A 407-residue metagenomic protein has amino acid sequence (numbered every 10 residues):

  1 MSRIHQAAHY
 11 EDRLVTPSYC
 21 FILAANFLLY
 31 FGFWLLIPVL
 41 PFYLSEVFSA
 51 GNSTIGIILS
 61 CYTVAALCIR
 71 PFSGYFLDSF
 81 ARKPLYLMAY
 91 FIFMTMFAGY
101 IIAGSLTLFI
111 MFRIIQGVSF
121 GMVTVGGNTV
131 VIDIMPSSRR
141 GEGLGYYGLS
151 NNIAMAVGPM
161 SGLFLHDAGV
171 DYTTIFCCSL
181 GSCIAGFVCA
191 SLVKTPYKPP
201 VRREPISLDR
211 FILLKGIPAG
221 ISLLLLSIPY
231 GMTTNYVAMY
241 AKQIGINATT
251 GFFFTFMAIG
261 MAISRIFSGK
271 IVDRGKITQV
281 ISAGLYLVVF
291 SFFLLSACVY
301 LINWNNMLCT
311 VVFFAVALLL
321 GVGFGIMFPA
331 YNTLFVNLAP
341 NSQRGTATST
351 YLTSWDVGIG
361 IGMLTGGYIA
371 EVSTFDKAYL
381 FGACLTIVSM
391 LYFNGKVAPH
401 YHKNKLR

Functional and structural regions predicted by a protein language model:
V15-G56, Y230-Y240, I244-I246: Helix-loop boundary and gating motifs at the non-cytosolic
S49, A81, I102-L108, K276 (+1 more regions): Helix-breaking motifs and short loop linkers at transmembrane-helix boundaries and internal kinks in secondary membrane
T63-P71, M155-A156, A258-A262, I266 (+1 more regions): Residue-level signature of mid-helix packing/kink "hotspots" within the transmembrane helices of 12-pass Major
C68-G104: Conserved MFS/SLC helix-loop-helix module at the cytosolic interface between two early adjacent transmembrane helices
P84-A98, Q279-L294: Structural signature of the two symmetry-related core transmembrane helices
T107-I115, V311-L319: Paired small-residue
F112-S150: Cytoplasmic helix-loop-helix junction between adjacent transmembrane helices in 12-TM secondary transporters
L180-P199, Y392-V397: C-terminal membrane-cytosol helix-exit motif in multi-pass small-molecule transporters
